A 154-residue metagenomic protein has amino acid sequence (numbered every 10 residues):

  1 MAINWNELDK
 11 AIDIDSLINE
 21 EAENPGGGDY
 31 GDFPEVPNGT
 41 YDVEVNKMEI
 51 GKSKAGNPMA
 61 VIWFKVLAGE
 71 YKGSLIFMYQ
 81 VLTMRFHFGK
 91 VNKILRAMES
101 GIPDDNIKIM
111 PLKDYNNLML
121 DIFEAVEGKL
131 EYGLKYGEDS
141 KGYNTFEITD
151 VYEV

Functional and structural regions predicted by a protein language model:
M1-V154: Short beta-rich binding modules
